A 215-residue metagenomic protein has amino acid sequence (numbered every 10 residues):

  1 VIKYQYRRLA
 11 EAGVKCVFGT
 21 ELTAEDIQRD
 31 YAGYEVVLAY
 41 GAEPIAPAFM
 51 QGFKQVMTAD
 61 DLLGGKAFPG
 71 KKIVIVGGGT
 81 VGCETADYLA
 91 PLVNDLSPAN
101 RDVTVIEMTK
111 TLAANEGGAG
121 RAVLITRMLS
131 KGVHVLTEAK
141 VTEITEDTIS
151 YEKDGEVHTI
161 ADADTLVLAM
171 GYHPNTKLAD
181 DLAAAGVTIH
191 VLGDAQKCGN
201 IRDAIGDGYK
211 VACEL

Functional and structural regions predicted by a protein language model:
V1-Y34, A114-A139: N-terminal Rossmann-like dinucleotide/flavin-binding domain of flavoprotein oxidoreductases that bind FAD/FMN
V17-R29, V36-F49, F53-E116, S150-L215: Rossmann-like dinucleotide/flavin-binding elements
T145-I149: Short, hydrophobic/aromatic-rich segments at coil-to-beta transitions
